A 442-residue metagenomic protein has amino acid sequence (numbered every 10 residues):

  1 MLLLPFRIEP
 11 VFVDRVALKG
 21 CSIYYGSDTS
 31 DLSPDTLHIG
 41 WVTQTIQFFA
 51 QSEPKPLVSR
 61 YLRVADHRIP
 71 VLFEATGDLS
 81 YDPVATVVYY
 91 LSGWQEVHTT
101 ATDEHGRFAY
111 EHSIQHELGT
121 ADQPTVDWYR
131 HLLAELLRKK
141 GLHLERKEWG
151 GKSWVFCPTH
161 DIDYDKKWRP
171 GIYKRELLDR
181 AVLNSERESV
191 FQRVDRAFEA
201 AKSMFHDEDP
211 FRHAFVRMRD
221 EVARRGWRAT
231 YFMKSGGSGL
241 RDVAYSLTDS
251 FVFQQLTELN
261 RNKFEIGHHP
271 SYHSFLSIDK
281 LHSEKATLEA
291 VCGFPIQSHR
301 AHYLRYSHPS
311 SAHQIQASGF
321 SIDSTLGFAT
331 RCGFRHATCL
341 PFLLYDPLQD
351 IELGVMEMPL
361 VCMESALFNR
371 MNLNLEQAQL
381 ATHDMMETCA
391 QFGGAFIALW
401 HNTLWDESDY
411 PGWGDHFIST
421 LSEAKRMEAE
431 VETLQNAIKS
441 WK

Functional and structural regions predicted by a protein language model:
M1-L247, L340, P347-K442: Terminal accessory/targeting
G141, G267, R331-R335, G394: Glycine-centered flexibility motif
H206-D207, H213-H313, A317: Long, K/E/R/D-enriched contiguous segments that form extended
F264, D323, S419-E423: A general secondary-structure boundary signal
Y272-E352, A398, E407-H416: Catalytic domains of cell-wall/extracellular-matrix polysaccharide-remodeling enzymes, centered on de-N-acetylation
